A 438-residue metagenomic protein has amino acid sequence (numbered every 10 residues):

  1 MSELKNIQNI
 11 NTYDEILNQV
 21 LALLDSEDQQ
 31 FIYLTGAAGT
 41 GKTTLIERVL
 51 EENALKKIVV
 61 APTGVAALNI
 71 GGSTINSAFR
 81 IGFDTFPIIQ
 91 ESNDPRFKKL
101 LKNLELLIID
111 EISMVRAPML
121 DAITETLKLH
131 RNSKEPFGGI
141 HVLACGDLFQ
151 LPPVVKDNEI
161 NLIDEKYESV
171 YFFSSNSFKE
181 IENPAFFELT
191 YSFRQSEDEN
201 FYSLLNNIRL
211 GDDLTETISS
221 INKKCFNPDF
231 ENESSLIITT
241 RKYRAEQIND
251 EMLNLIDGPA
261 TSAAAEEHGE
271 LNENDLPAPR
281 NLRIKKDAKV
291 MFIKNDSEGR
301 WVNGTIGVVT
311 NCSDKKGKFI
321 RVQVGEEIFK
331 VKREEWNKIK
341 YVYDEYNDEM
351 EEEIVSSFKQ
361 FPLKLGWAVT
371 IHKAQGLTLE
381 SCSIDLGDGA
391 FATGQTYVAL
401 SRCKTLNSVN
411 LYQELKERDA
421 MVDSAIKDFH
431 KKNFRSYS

Functional and structural regions predicted by a protein language model:
M1-S438: Conserved ATP-binding/catalytic motifs of P-loop helicase motor domains
